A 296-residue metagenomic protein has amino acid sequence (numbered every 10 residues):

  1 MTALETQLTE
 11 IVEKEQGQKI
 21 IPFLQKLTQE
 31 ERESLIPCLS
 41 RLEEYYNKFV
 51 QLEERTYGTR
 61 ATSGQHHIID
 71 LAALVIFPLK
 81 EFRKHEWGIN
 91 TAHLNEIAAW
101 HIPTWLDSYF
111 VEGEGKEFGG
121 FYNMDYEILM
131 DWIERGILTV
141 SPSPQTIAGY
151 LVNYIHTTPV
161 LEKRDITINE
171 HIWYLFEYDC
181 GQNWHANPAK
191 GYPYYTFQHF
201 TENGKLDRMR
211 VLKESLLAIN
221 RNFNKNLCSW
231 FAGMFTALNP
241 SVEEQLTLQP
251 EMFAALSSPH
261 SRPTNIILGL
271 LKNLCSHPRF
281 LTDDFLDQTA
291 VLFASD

Functional and structural regions predicted by a protein language model:
M1-F200: Non-catalytic protein-protein interaction scaffold segments in large eukaryotic complex-forming proteins
P22, T28, D283-D296: Long alpha-helical HEAT/HEAT-like repeat alpha-solenoid scaffolds in very large eukaryotic proteins, especially those
D179-Q182, T201, L212, L216-R221: Catalytic alpha/beta active-site cores
W184-P193, N220-G233, S257-L271: HEAT-repeat alpha-solenoid elements in large eukaryotic scaffold proteins
Y195-G204, S229-S241, N265-H277, V291: Structural detector for internal amphipathic alpha-helices that build alpha-solenoid repeat scaffolds
L206-V211, E243-A254, N265-G269, R279-Q288: Short sequence/structural elements of tandem HEAT/ARM alpha-solenoid repeats
D207, N222-N226, L238-L246, P259-P263 (+2 more regions): Alpha-solenoid repeat scaffolds
K213-R221, P250-S261, S276, D287-A294: HEAT/HEAT-like alpha-solenoid repeats
